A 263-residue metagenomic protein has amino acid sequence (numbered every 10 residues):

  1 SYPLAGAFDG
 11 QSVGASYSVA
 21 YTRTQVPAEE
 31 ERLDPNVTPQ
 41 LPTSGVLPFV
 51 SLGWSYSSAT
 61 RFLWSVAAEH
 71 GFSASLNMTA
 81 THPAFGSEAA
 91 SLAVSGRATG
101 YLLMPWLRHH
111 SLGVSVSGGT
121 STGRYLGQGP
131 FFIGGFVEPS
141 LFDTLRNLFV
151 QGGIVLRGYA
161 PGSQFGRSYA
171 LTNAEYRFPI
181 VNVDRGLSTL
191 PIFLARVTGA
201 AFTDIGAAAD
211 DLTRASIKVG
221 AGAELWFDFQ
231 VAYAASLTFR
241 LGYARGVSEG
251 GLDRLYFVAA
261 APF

Functional and structural regions predicted by a protein language model:
S1-P39: Transmembrane beta-barrel wall of Gram-negative outer-membrane proteins
A5-A7, L103-R108, F229-A235: Secondary-structure transition/capping motifs at alpha-helix termini and the adjoining loop/turn into the next element
S12-G14, S111, A234-T238: Membrane-spanning beta-strand positions in outer-membrane beta-barrel proteins
A15-S16, Y21, V114, A201 (+2 more regions): Intrinsic disorder/low-complexity segments
Q25-A201, A209-D211, Y243, L255-F263: C-terminal outer-membrane beta-barrel translocator/porin domains of Gram-negative envelope proteins and their
D204: Short basic (Lys/Arg) and small-residue
T213-F263: C-terminal beta-signal and terminal closure region of outer-membrane beta-barrel proteins
